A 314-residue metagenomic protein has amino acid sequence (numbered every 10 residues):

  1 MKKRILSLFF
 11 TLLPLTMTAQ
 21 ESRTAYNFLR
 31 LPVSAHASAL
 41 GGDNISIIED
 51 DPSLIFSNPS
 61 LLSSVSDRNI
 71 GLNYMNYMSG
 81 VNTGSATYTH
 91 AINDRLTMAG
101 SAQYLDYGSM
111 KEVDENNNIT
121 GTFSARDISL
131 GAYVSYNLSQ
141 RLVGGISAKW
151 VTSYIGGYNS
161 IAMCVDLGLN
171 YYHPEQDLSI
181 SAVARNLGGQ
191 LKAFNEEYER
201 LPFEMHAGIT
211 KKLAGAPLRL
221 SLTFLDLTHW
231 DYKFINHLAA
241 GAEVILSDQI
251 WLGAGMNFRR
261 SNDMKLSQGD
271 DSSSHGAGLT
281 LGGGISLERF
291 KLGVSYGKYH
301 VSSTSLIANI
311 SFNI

Functional and structural regions predicted by a protein language model:
K2-T11: Sec-dependent signal peptide recognition, specifically the positively charged N-region followed immediately by
F10-T18: Hydrophobic h-region of N-terminal signal peptides that target proteins for export in Gram-negative bacteria
Q20-I314: Subset of outer-membrane beta-barrel
